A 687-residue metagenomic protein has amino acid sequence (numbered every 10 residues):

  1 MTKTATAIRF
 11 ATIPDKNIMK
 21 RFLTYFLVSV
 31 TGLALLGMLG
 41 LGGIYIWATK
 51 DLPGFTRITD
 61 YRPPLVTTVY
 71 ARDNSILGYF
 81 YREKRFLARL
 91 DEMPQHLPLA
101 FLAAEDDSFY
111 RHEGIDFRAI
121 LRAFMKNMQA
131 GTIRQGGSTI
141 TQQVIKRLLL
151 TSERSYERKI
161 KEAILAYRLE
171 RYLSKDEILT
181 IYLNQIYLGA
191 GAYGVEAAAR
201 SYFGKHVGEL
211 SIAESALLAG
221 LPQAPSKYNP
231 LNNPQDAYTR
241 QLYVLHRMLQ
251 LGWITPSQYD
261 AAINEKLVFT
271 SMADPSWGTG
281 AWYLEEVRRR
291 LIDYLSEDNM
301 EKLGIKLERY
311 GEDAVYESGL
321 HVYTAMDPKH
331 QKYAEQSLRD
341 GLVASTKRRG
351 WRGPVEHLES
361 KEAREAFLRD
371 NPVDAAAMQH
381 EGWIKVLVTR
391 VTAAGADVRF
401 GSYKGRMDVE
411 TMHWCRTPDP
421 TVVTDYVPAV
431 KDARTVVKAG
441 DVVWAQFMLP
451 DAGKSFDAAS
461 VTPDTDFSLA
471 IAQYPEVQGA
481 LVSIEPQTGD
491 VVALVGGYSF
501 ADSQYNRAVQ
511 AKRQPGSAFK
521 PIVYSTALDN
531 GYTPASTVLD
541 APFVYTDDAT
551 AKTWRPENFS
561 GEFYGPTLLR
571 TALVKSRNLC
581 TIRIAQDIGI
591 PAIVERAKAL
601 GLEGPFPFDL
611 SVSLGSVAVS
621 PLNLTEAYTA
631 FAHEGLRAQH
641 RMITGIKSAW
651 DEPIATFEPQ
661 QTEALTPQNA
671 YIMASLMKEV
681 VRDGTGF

Functional and structural regions predicted by a protein language model:
A5, R9-Y70, S108, M128 (+1 more regions): N-terminal type II signal-anchor transmembrane helix that functions as the membrane-insertion/stop-transfer segment
G42, T132-G401, I584, E595-A599 (+3 more regions): Non-catalytic, structured segments within soluble enzyme domains
F86-D91, V423-R434, Y474-G479, D502-I522 (+2 more regions): Short active-site loop at a secondary-structure junction that contains or immediately precedes the catalytic residue(s)
F101-L102, M248, A334, T488-G489 (+4 more regions): Active-site SXXK
Y110-I120, Y193-E196, T255-Y259, A458-D464 (+4 more regions): Short, well-structured active-site flanking segments
Q129-R154, G208, M272-Y283, Q487 (+3 more regions): Conserved catalytic neighborhood of penicillin-recognizing serine enzymes
T324, P328-D340, A344, A363-R369 (+6 more regions): A penicillin-recognizing enzyme superfamily signal
A551-P556, G589-E626, Q639-M642: Mid-domain, small-residue-enriched loop/turn segments at the edges of structured enzyme/sensor domains
